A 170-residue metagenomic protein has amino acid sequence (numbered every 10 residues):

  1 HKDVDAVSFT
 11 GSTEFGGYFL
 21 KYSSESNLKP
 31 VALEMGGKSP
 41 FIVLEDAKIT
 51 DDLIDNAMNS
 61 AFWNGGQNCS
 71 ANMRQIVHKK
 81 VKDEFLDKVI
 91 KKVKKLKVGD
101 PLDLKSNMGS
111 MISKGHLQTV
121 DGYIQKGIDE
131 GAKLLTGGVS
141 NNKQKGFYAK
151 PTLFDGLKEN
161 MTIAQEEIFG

Functional and structural regions predicted by a protein language model:
H1-V7: Glycine-enriched alpha-helix->loop->beta-strand junction motifs that scaffold or abut catalytic
A6, S12-E159: ALDH superfamily catalytic-core signature
E166-G170: Short, intrinsically disordered, charge-balanced linker/junction segments flanking boundaries in proteins
